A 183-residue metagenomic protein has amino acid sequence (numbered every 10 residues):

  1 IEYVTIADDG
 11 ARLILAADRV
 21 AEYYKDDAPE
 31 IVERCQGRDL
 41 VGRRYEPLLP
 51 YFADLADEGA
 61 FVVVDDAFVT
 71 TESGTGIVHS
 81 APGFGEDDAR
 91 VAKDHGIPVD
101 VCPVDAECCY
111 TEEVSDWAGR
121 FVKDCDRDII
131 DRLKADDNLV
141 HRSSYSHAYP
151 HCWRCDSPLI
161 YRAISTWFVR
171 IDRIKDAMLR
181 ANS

Functional and structural regions predicted by a protein language model:
I1-I77, E86-R90: Protease-associated
I1-Y3, G42-R44, F52, F68 (+1 more regions): Residue patterns forming the tRNA-binding/recognition surfaces of aminoacyl-tRNA synthetases and related DALR
